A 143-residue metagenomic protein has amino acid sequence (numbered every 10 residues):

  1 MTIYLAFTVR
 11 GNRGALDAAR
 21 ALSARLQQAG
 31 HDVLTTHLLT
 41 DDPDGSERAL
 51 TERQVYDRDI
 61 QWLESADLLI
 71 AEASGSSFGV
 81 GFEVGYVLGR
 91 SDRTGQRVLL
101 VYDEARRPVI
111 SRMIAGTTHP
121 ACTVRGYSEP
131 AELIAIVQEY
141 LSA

Functional and structural regions predicted by a protein language model:
M1-A143: Conserved catalytic or regulatory cores that recognize and/or transform ribose-phosphate-containing ligands
